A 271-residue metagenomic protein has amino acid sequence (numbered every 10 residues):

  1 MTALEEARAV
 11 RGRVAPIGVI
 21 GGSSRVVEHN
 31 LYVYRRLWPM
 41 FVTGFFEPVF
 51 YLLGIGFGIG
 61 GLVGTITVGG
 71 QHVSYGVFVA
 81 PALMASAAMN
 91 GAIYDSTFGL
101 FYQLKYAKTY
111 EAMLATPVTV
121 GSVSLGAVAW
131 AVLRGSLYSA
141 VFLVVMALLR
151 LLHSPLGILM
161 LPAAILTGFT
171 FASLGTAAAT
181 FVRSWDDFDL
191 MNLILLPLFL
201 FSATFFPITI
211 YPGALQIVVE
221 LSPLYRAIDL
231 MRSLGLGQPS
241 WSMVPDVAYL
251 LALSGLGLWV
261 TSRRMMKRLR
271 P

Functional and structural regions predicted by a protein language model:
M1-I158, P162-P271: Hydrophobic transmembrane alpha-helices and immediately adjacent juxtamembrane helices of multi-pass inner-membrane
